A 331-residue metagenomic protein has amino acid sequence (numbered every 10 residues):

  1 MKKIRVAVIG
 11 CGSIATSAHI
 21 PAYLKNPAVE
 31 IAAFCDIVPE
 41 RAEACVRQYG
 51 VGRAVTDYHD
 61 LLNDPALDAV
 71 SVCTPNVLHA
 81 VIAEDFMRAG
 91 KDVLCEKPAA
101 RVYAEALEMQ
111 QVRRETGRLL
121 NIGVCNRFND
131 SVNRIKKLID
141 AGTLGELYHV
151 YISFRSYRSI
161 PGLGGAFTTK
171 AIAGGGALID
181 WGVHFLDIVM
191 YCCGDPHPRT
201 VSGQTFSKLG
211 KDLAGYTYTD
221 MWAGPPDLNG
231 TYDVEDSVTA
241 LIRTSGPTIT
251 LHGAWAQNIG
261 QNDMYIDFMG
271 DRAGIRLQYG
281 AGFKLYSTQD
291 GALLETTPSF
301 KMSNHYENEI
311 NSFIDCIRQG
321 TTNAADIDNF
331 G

Functional and structural regions predicted by a protein language model:
M1, V8, A69-V72, E115 (+2 more regions): C-terminal helix-rich "cap/oligomerization" subdomain common to oxidoreductases
M1-Y49: N-terminal Rossmann-like dinucleotide-binding module
I14, L277-Q278, F300-N311, D328: Active-site loop of classical SDR/Rossmann-like NAD(P)-dependent oxidoreductases, centered on the catalytic Tyr-X3-Lys
A15, C95, L120-I122, L251 (+1 more regions): Hydrophobic residues in well-ordered beta-strands that form the structural core
V51-Y58: Conserved SAM-binding strand-loop segment of SAM-dependent methyltransferases
A69, P75-R127, G142: Beta-strand-loop-alpha-helix segment that lines the small-molecule cofactor/substrate pocket of alpha/beta enzymes
N126-G230: Predominantly a Rossmann-like dinucleotide-binding segment in NAD(P)-dependent oxidoreductases
D187-G282, I310-A324: Contiguous beta-strand/loop segments that form the cofactor/metal-binding neighborhood of enzyme cores
